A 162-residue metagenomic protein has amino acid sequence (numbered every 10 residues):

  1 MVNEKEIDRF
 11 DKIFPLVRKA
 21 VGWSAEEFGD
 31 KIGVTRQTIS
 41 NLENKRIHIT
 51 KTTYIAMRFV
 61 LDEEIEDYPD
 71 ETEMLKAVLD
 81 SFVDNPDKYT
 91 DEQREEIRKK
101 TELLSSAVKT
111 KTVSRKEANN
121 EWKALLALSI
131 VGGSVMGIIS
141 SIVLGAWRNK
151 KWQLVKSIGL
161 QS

Functional and structural regions predicted by a protein language model:
M1-K19: A short, Lys/Arg-rich alpha-helix, primarily the initiator
R18, G29, R58: The alpha-helix within a helix-turn-helix
G22-N41: Short alpha-helical DNA-recognition segment
N44: Short, conserved catalytic or interaction motifs in soluble domains
K51-P69: DNA major-groove recognition helix of helix-turn-helix/homeodomain DNA-binding modules
D84-S162: Intrinsically disordered, low-complexity tails and linkers flanking structured cores
